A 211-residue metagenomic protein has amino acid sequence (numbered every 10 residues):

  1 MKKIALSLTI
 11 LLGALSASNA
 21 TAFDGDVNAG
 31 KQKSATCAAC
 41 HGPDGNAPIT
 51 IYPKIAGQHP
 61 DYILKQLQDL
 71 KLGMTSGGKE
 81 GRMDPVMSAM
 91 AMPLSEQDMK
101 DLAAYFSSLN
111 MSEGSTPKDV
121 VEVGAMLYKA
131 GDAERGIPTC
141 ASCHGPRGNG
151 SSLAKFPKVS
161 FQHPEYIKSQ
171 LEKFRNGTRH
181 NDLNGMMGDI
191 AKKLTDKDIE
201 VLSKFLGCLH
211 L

Functional and structural regions predicted by a protein language model:
M1-T21: Gram-negative bacterial Sec-dependent N-terminal signal peptides
S18-S34, P48-I51, S108-A133: Electrostatic cytochrome c docking/interface patches
F23-M74: The feature marks the first
N28-A35, K129-A141, S160-S169, D196-K197: Sequence context surrounding c-type heme c attachment/ligation sites in exported
C37-P43, L102, I137-P146, L202: The canonical Cys-X-X-Cys-His
P48-A56, L70-T116, S152-K158, R175-L209: Axial heme c-ligation environment in periplasmic c-type cytochrome domains
G57-D61, Q66, K158-H163, Q170: Extracellular/lumenal glycan-associated surfaces
E113-K155, S160: Surface-exposed interaction/gating patches
